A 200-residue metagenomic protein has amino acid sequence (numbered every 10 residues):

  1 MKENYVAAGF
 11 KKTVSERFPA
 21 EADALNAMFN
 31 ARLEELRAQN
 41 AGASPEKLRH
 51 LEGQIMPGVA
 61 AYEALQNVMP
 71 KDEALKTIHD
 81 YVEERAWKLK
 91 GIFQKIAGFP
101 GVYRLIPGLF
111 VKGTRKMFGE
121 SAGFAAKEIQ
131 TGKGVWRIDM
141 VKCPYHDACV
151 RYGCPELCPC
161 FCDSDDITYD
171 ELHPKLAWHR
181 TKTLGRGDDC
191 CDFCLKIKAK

Functional and structural regions predicted by a protein language model:
M1-L65: N-terminal, charged low-complexity regulatory/assembly segments
V14, L65, F118, D165-T168 (+1 more regions): Hydrophobic, Leu/Ile/Phe/Ala-enriched alpha-helical segments that form helix-helix packing faces
A22, E73, L176-A177: Secondary-structure boundary/capping signal
L36, E83-W87, I96-R104, I167-E171 (+2 more regions): Charge-rich, low-complexity amphipathic helices in intrinsically disordered tails/linkers adjacent to domains
G53, E63-G153, L157: Amphipathic interaction/junction segments at domain boundaries or subunit interfaces
G134-D139, P144-A148, Y152-K200: C-terminal non-catalytic interaction appendages of large macromolecular assemblies
